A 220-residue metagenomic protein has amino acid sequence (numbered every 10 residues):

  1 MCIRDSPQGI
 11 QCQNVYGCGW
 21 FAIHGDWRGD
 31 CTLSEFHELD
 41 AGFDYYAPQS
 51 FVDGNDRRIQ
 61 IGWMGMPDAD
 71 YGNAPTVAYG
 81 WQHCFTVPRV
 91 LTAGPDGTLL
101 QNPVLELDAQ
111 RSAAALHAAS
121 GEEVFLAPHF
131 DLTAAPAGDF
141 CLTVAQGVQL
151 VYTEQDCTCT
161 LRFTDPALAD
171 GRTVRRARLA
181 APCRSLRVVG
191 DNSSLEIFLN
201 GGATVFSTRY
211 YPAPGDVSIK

Functional and structural regions predicted by a protein language model:
M1-S6: Conserved small/polar residues in nucleotide/adenosyl-binding loops
P7-Q8, P48: Short, mixed-charge, low-aromatic patches
Q8-N14, Y79-Q82: Short consensus segments that form the blades of beta-propeller domains, in both extracellular/periplasmic
I10-G25, P214-K220: Ligand-recognition surfaces built from glycine- and aromatic
W27-K220: Beta-rich accessory regions
